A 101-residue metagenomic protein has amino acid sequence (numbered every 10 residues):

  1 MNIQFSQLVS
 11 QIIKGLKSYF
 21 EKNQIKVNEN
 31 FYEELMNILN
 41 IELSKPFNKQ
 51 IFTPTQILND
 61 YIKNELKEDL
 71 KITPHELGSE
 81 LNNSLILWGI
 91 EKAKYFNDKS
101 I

Functional and structural regions predicted by a protein language model:
N2-Q4: Intrinsically disordered, low-complexity linker/tail regions enriched in Pro/Ser/Thr and polar/acidic residues
L8-V9: Short, cationic, amphipathic peptide segments
G15-Y61: Amphipathic alpha-helical interaction modules
E42-S79, L85-L87: Acidic, low-complexity, intrinsically disordered interaction modules
Y95-I101: Short acidic DE-rich linear segments
